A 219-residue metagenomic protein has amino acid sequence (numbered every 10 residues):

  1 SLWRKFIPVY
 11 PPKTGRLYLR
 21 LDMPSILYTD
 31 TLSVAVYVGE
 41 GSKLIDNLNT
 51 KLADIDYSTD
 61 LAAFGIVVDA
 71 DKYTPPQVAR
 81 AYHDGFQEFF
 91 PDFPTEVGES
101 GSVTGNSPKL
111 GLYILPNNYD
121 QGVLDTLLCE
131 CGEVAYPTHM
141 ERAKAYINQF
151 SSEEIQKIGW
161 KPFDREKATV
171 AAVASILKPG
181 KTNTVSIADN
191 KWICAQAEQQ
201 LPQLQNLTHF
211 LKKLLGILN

Functional and structural regions predicted by a protein language model:
S1-Y57, A62, A81-G85: Domain-level signal for Mg2+-assisted phosphodiester chemistry and nucleotide/NA-binding surfaces in nucleic-acid
L21-T29, R142-I155, T182-I187: Charged, low-complexity, helix/coiled-coil-prone segments
S58-P179: Activity-critical C-terminal alpha-helical subdomain
S175-A197: Short helix/strand-capping connector loops at secondary-structure junctions
D189-N219: Charge-dense, extended regions
